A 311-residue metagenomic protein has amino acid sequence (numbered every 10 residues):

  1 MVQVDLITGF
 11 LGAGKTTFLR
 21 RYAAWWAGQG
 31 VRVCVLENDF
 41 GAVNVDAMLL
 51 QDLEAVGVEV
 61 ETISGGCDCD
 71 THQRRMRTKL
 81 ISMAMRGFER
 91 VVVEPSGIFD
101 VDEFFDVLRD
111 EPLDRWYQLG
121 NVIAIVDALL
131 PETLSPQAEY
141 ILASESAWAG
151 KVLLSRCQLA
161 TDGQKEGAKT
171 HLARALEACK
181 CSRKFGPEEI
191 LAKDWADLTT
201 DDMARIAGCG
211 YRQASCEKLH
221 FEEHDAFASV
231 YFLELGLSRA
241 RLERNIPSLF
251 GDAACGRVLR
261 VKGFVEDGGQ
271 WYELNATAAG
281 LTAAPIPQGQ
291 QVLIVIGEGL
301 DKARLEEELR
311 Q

Functional and structural regions predicted by a protein language model:
V2-A13, T17-S135: Nucleotide-state-sensitive switch-loop elements of NTP-binding domains
T16-R20, E139, K169, E243-I246: Short amphipathic alpha-helical segment that frequently serves as the phosphate-/nucleotide-binding helix
L80-A84, L108, Q137-Y140, N275-G280 (+1 more regions): A general structural signal for short secondary-structure boundary/capping elements
M83, I98-K184: Conserved C-terminal guanine-recognition region of P-loop GTPase G domains, centered on the G4
S144, W148-L154, Q158-G289, L300-A303 (+1 more regions): C-terminal accessory "lid"/substrate-recognition subdomains
